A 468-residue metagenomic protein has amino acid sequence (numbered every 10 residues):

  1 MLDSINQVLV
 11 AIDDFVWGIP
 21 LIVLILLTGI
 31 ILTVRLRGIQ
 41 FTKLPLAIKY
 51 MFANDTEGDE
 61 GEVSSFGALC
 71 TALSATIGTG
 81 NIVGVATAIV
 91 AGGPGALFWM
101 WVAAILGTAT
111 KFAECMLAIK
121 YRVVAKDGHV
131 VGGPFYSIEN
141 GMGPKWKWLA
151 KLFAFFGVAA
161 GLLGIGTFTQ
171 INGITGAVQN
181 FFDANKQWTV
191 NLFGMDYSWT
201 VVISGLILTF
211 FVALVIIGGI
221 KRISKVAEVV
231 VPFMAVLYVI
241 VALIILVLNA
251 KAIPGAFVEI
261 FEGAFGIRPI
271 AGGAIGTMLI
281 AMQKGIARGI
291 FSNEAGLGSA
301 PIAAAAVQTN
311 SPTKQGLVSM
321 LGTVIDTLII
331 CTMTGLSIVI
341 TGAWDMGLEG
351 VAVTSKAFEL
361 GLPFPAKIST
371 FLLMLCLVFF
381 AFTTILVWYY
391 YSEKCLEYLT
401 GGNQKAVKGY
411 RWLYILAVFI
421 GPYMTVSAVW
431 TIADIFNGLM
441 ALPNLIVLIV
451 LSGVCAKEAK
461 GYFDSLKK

Functional and structural regions predicted by a protein language model:
M1-T79, I89-A96, G107, V247 (+2 more regions): N-terminal alpha-helical transmembrane segments of multi-pass membrane transport and channel/translocase proteins
S4-I5, R35-Q40, G80-V85, G161-I174 (+6 more regions): Transmembrane helix-loop junctions in multi-pass membrane proteins
L24-I31, L36-I48, I171-V178, W199-N249 (+3 more regions): Membrane-interface loop-to-helix entry segments
T28, L32-T33, S74, A103-G128 (+5 more regions): Helix-loop-helix module between adjacent transmembrane segments
T33, E114-R122, K126, V241-E259 (+4 more regions): Extracellular/periplasmic helix-exit of transmembrane alpha-helices
G38-S65, T87-I89, G93-L97, A109-K145 (+3 more regions): Flexible loop linkers connecting adjacent transmembrane helices in multi-pass alpha-helical membrane transporters
E57-E62, G93-V102, N140-L152, K186-F193 (+2 more regions): Membrane-interface alpha-helices at helix entry/exit sites of multi-pass transporters
G58-A91, L117-G141, L152-F155, A159 (+1 more regions): Alpha-helical membrane segments and immediately flanking helix-loop junctions that form or couple to the substrate/ion
